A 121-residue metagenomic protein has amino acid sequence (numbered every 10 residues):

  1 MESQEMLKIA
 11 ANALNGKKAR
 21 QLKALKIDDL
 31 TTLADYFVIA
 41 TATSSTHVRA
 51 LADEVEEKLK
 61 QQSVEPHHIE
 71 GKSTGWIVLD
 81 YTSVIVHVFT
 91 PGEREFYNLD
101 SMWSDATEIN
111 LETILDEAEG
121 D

Functional and structural regions predicted by a protein language model:
M1-L33, A42-I77, V84, P91-E95 (+1 more regions): Polybasic/polar functional segments that serve as interface/processing modules
